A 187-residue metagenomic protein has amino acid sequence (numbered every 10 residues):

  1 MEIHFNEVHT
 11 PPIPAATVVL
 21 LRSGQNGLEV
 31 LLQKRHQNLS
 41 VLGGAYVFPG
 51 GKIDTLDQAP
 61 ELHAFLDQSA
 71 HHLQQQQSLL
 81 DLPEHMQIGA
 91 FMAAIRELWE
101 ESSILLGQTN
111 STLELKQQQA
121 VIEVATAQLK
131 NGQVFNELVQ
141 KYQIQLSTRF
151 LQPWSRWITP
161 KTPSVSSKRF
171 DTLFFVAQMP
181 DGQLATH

Functional and structural regions predicted by a protein language model:
M1-H187: N-terminal leader/linker segments that precede catalytic domains of diphosphate-processing enzymes
